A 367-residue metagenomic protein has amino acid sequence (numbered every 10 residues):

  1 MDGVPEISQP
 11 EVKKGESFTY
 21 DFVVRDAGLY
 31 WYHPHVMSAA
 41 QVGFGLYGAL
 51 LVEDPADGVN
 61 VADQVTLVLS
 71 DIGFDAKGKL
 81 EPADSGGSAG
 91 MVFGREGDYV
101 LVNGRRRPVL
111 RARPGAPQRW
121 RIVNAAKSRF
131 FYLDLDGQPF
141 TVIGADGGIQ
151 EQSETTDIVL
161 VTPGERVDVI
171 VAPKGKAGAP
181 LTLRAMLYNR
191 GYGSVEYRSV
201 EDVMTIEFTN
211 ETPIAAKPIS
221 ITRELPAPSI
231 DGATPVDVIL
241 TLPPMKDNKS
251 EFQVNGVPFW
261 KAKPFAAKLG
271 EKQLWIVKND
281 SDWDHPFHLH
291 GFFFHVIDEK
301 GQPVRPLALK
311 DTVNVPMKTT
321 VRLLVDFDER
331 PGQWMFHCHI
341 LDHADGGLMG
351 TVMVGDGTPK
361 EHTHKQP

Functional and structural regions predicted by a protein language model:
M1-E6, V142-T156, D237-P367: Active-site pocket scaffolds in enzymes
M1-I170, G191, D202-E224, P228-K246 (+2 more regions): Histidine-centered copper-binding motifs that mark active-site loops of extracellular/periplasmic copper enzymes
E11, R111, L160, K174 (+3 more regions): Residue-level "contact hotspot" at macromolecular interaction interfaces
E16, V24-Y30, G115-A116, E165 (+5 more regions): Short tyrosine-centred short linear motifs in exposed loops/low-complexity segments
A40, S128-F130, A177, N189-G193 (+2 more regions): Short beta-strands and strand-coil junctions in structured, solvent-facing domains, enriched
I122-A126, P173, V277-S281: Asparagine-centered strand-capping/turn motif at beta-strand->loop junctions
A185-M186, V236: Hard-cation-handling environments
